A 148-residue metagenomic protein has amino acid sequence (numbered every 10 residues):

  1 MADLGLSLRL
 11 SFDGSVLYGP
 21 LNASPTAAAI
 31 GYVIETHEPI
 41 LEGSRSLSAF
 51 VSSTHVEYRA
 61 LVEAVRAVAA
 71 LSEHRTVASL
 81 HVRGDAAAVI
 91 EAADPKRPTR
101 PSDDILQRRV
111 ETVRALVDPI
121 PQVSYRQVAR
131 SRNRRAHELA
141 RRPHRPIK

Functional and structural regions predicted by a protein language model:
M1-H55: RNase H-like nuclease fold core
M1-S7, L139-K148: Haloarchaeal acidic low-complexity proteome signature biased toward cell-envelope/secretome components but also
L10, L41-G84: Acidic helix/loop or adjacent segment enriched in Glu/Asp that either coordinates divalent metal
S15, E35, A60-L61, V128 (+1 more regions): Generic signature of intrinsically disordered, low-complexity segments enriched in small/polar residues
L21, V65-L139, P146: RNase H catalytic domain
Y32-E35, H55-E57, D103-L106, P146-K148: Short, surface-exposed linear patches
